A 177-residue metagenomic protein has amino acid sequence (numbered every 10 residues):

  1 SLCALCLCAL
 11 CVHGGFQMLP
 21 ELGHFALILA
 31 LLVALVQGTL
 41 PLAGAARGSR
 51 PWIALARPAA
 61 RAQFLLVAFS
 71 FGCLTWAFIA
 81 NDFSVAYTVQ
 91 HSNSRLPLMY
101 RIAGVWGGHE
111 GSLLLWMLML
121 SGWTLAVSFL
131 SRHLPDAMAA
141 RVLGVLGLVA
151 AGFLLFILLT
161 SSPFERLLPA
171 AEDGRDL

Functional and structural regions predicted by a protein language model:
L2-G14: Short, low-complexity, charge-dense intrinsically disordered segments
Q17-L177: Polytopic transmembrane helical bundles with strong interfacial aromatic enrichment
